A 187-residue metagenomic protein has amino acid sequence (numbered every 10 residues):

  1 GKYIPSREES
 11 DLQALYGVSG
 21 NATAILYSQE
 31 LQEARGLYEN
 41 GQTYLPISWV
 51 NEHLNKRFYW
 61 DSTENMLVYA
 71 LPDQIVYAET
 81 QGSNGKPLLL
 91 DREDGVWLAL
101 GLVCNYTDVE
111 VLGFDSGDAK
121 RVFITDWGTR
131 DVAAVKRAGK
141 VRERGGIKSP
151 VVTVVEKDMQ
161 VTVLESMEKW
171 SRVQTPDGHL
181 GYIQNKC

Functional and structural regions predicted by a protein language model:
G1-M167, C187: Primary recognition of N-terminal secretory signal peptides and signal-anchoring hydrophobic helices
E168-R172: Short aromatic-glycine-enriched beta-strand elements
Q174-K186: Short, compositionally biased
